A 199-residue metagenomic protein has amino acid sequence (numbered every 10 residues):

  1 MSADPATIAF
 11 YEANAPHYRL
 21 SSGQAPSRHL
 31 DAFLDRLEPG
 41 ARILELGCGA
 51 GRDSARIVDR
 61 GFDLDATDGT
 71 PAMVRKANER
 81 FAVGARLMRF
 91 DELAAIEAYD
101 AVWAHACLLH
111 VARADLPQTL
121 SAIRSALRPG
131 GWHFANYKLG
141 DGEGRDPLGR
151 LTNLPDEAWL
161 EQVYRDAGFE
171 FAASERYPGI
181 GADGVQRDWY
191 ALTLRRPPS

Functional and structural regions predicted by a protein language model:
M1-E97, V111-Q118, A122, W132-S199: Class I (Rossmann-like) S-adenosyl-L-methionine-dependent methyltransferase catalytic domain, capturing the SAM-binding
D100: Conserved acidic residues
W103: A conserved beta-strand element that flanks and buttresses the S-adenosyl-L-methionine
A106-C107: Short catalytic micro-motifs in class I SAM-dependent methyltransferases
